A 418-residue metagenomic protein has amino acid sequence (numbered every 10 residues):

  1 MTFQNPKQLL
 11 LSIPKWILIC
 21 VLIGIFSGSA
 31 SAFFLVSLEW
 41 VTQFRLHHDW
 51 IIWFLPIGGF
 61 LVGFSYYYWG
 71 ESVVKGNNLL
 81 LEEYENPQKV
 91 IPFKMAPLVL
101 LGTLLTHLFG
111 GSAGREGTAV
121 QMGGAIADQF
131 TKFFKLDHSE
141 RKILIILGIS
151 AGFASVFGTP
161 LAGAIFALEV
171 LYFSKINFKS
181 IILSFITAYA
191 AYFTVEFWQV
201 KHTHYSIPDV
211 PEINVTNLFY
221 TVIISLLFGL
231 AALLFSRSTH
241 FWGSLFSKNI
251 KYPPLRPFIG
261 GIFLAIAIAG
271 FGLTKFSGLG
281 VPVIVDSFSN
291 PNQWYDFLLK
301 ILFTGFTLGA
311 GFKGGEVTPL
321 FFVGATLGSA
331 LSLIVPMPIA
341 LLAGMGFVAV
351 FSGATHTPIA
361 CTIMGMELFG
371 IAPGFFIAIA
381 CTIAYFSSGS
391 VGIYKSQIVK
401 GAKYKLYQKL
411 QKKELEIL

Functional and structural regions predicted by a protein language model:
M1-L418: Alpha-helical transmembrane segments and immediately membrane-proximal extracytoplasmic
